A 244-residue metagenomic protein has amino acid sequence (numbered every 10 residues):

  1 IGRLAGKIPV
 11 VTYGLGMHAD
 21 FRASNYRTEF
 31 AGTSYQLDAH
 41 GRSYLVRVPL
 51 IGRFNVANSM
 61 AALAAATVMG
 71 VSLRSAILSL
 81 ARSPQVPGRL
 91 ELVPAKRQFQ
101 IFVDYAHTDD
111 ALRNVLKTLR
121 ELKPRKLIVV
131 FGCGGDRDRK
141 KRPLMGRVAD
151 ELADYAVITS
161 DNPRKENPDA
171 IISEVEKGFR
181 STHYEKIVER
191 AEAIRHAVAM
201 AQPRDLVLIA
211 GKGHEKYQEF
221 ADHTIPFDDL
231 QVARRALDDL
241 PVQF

Functional and structural regions predicted by a protein language model:
I1-R3: Short, T/G/N/S-enriched strand-turn elements that build extracellular solenoid repeat scaffolds
A5-P9, A31, G41, I51 (+1 more regions): ATP-dependent carboxylate-amine ligase
Y13-G16, R27: Residues at the C-termini of beta-strands that transition into short coil/loop
M17-A19, H40-Y44, F99: Short acidic/polar mixed-charge low-complexity motifs
Y26-Y44: Acidic-glycine-rich active-site phosphate/pyrophosphate-binding loop
L45-R53: A short glycine/serine-rich beta->alpha loop
